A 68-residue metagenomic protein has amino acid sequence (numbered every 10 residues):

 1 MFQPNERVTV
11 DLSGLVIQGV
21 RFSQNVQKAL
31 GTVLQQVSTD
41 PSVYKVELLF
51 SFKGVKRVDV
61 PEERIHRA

Functional and structural regions predicted by a protein language model:
Q3-A68: Basic/aromatic-rich interaction segments and small domains that mediate binding to polyanionic partners
